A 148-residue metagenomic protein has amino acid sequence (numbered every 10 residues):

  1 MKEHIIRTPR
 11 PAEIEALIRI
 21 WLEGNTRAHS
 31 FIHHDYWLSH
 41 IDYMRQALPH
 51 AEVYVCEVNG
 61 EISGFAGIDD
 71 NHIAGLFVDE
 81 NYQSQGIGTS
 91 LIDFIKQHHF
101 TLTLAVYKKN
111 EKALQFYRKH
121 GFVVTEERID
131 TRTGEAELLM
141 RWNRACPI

Functional and structural regions predicted by a protein language model:
M1-A12, C146-I148: Conserved N-terminal entry element of GNAT/NAT acetyltransferase domains
I14, I18-M44: Conserved GNAT-fold acetyl-CoA-binding loop/helix
Y43-V55, H72: A short helix-loop-beta-strand connector motif used in the catalytic cores of GNAT acetyltransferases and, in some
E52-G64: Conserved beta-hairpin
I73-Q83, V106-Y107: A short, internal acetyl-CoA/4′-phosphopantetheine-binding micro-motif in the GNAT/acyltransferase core
S84-Q97, Q115-K119: Conserved acetyl-CoA-binding loop-helix of GNAT-fold acetyltransferases
Q97-K109: Conserved GNAT acetyl-CoA-binding A-motif
A105-Y107, V123-L139: Conserved catalytic-core motifs of GNAT/GCN5-like acyltransferases
